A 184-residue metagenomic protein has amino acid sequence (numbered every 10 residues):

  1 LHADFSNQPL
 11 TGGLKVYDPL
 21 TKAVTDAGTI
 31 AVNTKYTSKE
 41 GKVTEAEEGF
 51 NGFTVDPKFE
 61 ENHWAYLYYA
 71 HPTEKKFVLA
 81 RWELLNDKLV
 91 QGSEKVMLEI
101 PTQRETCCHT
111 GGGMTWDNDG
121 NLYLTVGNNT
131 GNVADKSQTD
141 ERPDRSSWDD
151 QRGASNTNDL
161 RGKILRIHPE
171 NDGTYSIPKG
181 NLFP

Functional and structural regions predicted by a protein language model:
L1-A134, Q138: Acidic, Gly/Ser/Thr-rich repeat motifs that build Ca2+-stabilized beta-propeller blades
Q8-G12, R161, D172: Sequence-structural signature of mature extracellular/luminal beta-sheet repeat domains, prominently beta-propellers
K22, K88-Q91, G173-P184: Blade/loop signatures of beta-propeller domains
A27, D56, A154-T157, G162 (+2 more regions): Generic secondary-structure boundary/loop-capping signal
F77-D87, E141-E170: Beta-propeller blade signature
K95, G112, G162, G180-N181: Extracytoplasmic/periplasmic beta-strand context in beta-sandwich domains, especially the cupredoxin/COX2 CuA-binding
Y123-T130, H168-K179: A structural motif
D135-D144, F183: Short amphipathic alpha-helical segments, especially helix-boundary/capping motifs
